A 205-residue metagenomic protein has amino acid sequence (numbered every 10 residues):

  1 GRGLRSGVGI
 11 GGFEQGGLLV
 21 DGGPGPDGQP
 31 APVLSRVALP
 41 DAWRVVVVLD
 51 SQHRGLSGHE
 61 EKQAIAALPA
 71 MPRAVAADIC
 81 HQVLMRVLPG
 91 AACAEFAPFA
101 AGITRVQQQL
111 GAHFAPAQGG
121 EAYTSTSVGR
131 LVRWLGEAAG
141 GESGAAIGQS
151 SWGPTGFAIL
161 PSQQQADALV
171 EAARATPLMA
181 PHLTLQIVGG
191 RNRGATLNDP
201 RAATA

Functional and structural regions predicted by a protein language model:
G1-P40: Gly/Ser-rich oxyanion-binding loop with an adjacent helix/lid that shapes the negatively charged ligand pocket
S6-G7, R44, V83: Internal, well-ordered alpha-helical segments in soluble enzyme and binding-protein domains
G11-E14, G22, V47-S51, Q149-S151: Short beta-strand segments
G23, D50, A158-S162: Short beta-strand-to-loop capping motifs
G23-P24, G58-E61, L197-P200: Short acidic, glycine/serine/threonine-rich loops at helix termini
Q29-L49, K62-P69: Phosphate-rich cofactor/ligand-interacting catalytic cores and adjacent structured alpha/beta frameworks
L49-D50, G55-Y123: Active-site rim beta-loop-alpha module in soluble metabolic enzymes
A91-A205: Glycine-rich, charge-dense phosphate/pyrophosphate-binding loop(s) and the adjacent flexible "lid"/catalytic subdomain
